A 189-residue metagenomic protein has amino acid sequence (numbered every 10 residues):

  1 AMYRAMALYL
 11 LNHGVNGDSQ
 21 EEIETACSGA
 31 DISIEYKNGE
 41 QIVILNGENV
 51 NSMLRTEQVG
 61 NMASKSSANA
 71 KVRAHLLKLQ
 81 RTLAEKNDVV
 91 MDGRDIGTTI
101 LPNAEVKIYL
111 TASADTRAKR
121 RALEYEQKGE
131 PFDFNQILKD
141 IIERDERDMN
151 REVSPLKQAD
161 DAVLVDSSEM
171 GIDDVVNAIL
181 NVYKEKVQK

Functional and structural regions predicted by a protein language model:
A1-T56: N-terminal phosphate/diphosphate-binding loop that engages ATP/GTP or pyrophosphate donors across diverse enzyme folds
N12-H13, S33, N69, L83-K86 (+2 more regions): Conserved, well-folded catalytic cores of nucleic-acid-processing and energy-transducing macromolecular machines
D18-Q20, E35, D88, R147-S154: Active-site phosphate-binding and catalytic loops of NTP-dependent enzymes
A26, Q41-I42, N46, M91-G93 (+3 more regions): Glycine/charge-rich, flexible interdomain linkers and switch-proximal surface loops that mediate coupling
I44-N51, G60, A122-K128, E146-K189: NTP-dependent small-molecule kinase module
G47, L76, V90, I141 (+1 more regions): Residue-level signature of catalytic and energy-coupling elements of molecular machines, predominantly ATP/GTP-dependent
N51-G60, S67-K128: ATP-dependent NMP and nucleoside kinases share a basic, alpha-helical "lid"
D95-I100, I108-K119, K128-D140, R144-V153 (+2 more regions): Anionic, Ser/Thr-rich low-complexity intrinsically disordered regions
